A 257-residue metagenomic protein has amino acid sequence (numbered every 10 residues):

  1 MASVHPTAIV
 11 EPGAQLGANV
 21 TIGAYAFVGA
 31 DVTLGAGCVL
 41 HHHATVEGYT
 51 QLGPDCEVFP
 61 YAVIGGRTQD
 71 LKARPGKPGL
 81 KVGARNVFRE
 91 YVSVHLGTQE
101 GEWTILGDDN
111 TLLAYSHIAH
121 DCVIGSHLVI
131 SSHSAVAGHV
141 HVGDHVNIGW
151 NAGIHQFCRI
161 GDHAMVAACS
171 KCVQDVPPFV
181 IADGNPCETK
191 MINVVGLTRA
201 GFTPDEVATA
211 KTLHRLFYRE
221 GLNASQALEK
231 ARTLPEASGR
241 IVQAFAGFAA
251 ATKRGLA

Functional and structural regions predicted by a protein language model:
M1-T7, P12-G13, A18-N19, D55 (+7 more regions): Terminal amphipathic alpha-helical/low-complexity segments used for targeting or macromolecular assembly
A2-D183, C187-E188: Structural signal for interior beta-strand "rungs" in well-ordered beta-sheet cores of soluble enzyme domains
